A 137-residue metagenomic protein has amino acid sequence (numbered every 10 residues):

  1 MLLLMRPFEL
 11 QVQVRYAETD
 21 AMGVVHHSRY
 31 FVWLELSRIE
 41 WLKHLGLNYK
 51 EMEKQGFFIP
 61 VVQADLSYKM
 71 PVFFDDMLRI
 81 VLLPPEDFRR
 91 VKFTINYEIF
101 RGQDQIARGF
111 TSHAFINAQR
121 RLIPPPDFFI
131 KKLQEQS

Functional and structural regions predicted by a protein language model:
L2-Q63, A118-S137: Hot-dog-fold acyl-thioester-processing enzymes
P7-L10, K43, P71-M77, P85-S137: HotDog/MaoC-like acyl-thioester-processing domains
N48, V61-A64, Y68-K69, P84-R89: Short glycine/proline-centered loop/turn elements that form peptide/ligand docking sites
